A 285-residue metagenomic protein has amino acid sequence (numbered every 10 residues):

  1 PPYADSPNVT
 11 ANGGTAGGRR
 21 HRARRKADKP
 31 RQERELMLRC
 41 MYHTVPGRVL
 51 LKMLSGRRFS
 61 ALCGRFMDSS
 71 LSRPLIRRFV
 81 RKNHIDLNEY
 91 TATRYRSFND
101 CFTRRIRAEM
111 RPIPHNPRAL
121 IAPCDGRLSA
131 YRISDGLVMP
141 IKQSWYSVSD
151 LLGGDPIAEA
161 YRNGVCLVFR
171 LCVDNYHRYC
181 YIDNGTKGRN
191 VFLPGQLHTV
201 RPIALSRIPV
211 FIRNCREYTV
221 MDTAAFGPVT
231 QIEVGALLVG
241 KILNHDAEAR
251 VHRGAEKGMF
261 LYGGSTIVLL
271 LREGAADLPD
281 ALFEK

Functional and structural regions predicted by a protein language model:
P2-Y3, N12-K285: Contiguous, well-folded functional domains in the mature portion of proteins
